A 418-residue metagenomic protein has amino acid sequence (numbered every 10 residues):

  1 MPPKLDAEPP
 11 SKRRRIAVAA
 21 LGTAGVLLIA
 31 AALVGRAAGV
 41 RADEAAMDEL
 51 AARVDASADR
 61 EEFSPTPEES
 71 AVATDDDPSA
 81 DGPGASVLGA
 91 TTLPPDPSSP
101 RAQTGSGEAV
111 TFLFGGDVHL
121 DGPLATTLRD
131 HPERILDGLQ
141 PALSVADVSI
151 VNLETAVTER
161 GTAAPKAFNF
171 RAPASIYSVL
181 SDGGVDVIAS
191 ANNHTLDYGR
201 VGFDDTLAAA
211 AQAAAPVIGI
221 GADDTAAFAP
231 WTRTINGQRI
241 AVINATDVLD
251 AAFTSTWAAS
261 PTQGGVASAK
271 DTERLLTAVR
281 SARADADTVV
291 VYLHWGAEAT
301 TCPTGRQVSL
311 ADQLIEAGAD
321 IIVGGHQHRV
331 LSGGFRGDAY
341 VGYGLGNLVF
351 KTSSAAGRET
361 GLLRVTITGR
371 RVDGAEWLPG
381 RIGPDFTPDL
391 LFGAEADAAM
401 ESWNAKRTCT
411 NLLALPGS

Functional and structural regions predicted by a protein language model:
P2-E8, R15-D77, D81-S418: Acidic, metal/ion-coordinating pockets
